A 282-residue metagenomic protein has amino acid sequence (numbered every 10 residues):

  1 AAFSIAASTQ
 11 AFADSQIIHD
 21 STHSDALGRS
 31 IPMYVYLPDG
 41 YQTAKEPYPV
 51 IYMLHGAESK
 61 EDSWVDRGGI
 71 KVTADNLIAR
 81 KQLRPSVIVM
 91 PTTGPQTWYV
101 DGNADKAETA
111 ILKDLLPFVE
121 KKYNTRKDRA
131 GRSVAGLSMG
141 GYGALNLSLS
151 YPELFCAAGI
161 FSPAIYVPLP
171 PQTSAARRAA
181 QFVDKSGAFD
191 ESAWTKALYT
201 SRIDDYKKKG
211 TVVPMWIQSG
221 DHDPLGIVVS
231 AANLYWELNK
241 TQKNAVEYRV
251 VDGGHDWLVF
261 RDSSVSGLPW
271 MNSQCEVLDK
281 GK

Functional and structural regions predicted by a protein language model:
A1-A7: Bacterial N-terminal signal peptides
F12-K282: Non-catalytic cap/lid and distal C-terminal segments of serine-dependent acyl enzymes
